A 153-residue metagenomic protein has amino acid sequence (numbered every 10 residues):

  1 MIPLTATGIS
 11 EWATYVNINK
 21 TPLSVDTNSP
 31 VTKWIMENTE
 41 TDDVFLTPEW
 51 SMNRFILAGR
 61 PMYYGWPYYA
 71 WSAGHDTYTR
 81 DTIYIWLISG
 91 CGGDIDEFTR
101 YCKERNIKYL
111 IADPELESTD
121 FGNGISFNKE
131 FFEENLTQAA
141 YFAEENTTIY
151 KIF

Functional and structural regions predicted by a protein language model:
M1-F153: Extracytoplasmic
